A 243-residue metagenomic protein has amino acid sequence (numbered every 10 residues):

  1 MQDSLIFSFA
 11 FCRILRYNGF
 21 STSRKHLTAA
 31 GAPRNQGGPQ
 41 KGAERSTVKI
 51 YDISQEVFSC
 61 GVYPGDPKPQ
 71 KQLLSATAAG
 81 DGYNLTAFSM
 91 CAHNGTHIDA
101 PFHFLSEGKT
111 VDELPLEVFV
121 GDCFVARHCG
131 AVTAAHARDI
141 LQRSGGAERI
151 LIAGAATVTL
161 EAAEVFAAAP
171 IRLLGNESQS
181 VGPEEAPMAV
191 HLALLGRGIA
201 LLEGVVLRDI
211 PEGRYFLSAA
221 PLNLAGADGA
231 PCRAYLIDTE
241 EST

Functional and structural regions predicted by a protein language model:
S4, S8, S21-S23, S46: Serine residues within intrinsically disordered or low-complexity segments
I6, R13-Y17, N35: Short, positively charged and aromatic/hydrophobic N-terminal segments
F9-R13, T22, A29: Generic detector of N-terminal low-structure segments
F11, K25, P33-R34, A43-E44: Short, linear, compositionally biased motifs with a strong N-terminal bias
Y17, G42-T243: Active-/binding-site microenvironments in catalytic and ligand-binding cores
